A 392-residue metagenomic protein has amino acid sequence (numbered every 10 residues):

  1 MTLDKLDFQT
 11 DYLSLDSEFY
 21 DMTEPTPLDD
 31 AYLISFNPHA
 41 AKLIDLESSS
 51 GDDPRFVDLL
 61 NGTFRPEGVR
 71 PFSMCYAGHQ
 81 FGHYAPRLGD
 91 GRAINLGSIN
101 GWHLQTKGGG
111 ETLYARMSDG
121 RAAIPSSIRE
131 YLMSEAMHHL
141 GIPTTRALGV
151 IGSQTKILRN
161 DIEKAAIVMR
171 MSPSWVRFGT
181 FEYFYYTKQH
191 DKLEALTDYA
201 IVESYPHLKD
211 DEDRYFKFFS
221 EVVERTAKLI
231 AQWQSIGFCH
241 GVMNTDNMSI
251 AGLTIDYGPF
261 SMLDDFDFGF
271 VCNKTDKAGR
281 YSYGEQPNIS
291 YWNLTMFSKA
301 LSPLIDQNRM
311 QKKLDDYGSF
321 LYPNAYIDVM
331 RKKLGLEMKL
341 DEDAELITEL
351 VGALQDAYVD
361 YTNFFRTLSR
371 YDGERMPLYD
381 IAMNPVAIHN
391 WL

Functional and structural regions predicted by a protein language model:
M1-C75, C272, K277-L392: Regulatory N- and C-terminal appendages and interdomain linkers associated with kinase/kinase-like NTP transferase
T2-L3, Q9-T10, D16-F19, H79-G82 (+5 more regions): Short secondary-structure boundary micro-motifs
T10-D16, W102-L113, T197, I201 (+1 more regions): Active-site-adjacent bridging/hinge elements
E24-T26, D119-R121, F216-K217: Short, contiguous strand/loop micro-motifs
D30-L33, P38-G51, F56, N61-D210 (+2 more regions): Conserved ATP-binding subdomain of kinase catalytic cores across diverse folds
S127, K156-H240, I250-L340: ATP-dependent phospho-/nucleotidyl transfer catalytic cores
D246: Conserved protein-kinase catalytic-loop position immediately C-terminal to the HRD catalytic Asp
